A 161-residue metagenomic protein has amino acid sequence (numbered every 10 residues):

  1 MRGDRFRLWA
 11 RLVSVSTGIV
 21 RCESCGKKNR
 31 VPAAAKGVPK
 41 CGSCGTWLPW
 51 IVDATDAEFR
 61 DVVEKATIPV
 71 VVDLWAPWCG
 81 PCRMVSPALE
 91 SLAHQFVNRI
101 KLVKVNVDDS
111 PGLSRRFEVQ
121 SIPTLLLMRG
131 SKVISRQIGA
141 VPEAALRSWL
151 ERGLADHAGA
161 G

Functional and structural regions predicted by a protein language model:
V20, P39, P77: Cys/His-enriched microdomains
C22-C25, C41-C44, C82: Short cysteine-rich clusters marking metal-coordination/redox-active sites
N29, G45-L48, S86: Cys/His-rich microdomains that often coordinate metals
V31-P39: Short linker/helix segments within small regulatory modules
V52-V70: A short beta-strand-turn-helix
A54, L74, V85-G112: Thiol-based oxidoreductase modules, predominantly thioredoxin-like and allied folds used for disulfide exchange
T67, L74-W78, S121: Short pre-active-site segment immediately N-terminal to redox-active cysteine/selenocysteine motifs in thiol-based
S121, L126-A160: Non-catalytic, surface beta->alpha helical segment in thiol-disulfide oxidoreductase systems
